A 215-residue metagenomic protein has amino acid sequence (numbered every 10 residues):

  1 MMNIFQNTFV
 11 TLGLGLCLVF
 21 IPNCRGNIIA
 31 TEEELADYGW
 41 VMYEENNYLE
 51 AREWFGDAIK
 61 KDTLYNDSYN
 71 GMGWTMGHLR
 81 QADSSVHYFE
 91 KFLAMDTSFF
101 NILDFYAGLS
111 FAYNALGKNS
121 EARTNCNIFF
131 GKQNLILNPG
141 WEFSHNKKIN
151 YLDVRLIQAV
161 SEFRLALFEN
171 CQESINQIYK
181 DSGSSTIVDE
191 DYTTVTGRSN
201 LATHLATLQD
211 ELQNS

Functional and structural regions predicted by a protein language model:
A30-D57, K61: Alpha-helical segment of the N-proximal tetratricopeptide repeat
E33, D67, W74, N101-D104 (+1 more regions): Start-of-helix register in tetratricopeptide repeats
E44-E45, H78-L79, A112-A115, R164: Register position in tetratricopeptide repeats
K148-S215: Terminal, low-structured helical/coil segments at or just beyond the last alpha-helical repeat
